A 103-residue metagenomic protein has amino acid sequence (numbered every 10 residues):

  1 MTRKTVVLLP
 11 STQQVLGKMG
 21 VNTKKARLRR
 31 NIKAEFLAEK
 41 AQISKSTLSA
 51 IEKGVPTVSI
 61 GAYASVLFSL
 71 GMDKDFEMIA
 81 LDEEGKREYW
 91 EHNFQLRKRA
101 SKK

Functional and structural regions predicted by a protein language model:
K4-R29: A short, Lys/Arg-rich alpha-helix, primarily the initiator
V21-L37, R97-K103: Short basic helix-loop element that most often maps to the first helix and adjoining turn of HTH DNA-binding modules
T23, A34, K45, I60-Y63: Helix-turn-helix DNA-binding elements, focusing on the entry/boundary residues of the two helices that contact DNA
N31-S49: Short alpha-helical DNA-recognition segment
V55-F68: Short, basic-rich loop-to-helix N-cap that marks the start of a DNA-contacting helix
E77-K103: Short, charged recognition helix plus adjacent turn of helix-turn-helix-like nucleic-acid-binding domains
